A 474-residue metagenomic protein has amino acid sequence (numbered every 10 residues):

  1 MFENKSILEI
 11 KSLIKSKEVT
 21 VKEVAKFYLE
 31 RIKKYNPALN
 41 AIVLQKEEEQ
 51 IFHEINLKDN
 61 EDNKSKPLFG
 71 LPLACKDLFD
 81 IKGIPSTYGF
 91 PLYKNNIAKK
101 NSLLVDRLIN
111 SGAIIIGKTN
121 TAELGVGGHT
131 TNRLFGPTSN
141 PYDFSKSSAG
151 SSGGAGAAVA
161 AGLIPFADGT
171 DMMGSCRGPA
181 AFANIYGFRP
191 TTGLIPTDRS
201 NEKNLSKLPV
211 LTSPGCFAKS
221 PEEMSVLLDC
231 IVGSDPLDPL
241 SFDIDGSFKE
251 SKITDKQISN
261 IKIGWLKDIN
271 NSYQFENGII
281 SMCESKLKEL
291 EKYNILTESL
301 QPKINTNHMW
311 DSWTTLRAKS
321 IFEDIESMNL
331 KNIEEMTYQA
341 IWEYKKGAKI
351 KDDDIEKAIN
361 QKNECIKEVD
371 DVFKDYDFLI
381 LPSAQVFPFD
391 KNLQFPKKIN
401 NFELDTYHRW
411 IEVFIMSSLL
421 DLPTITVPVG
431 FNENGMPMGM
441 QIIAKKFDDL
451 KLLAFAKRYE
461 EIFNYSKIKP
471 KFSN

Functional and structural regions predicted by a protein language model:
M1-K46, Q50-H53, K292-N294, I468-N474: An N-terminal boundary/leader segment
L13, E368-D371, F402-V427: Small-aliphatic-rich amphipathic alpha-helix that forms the alpha element of a beta-alpha
E18-K26, K249, F275-P302, I325-E334 (+1 more regions): Acyltransferase
Y28, K76, L108, G136 (+3 more regions): Conserved hydrophobic/aromatic pocket- or pore-lining residues that grip, position, or stack substrates in active sites
K34, N110, A161, P165-L266 (+5 more regions): Structural helix-boundary/capping segments
P67-Y88, Q257-K267, T315-D370, P382-F387 (+2 more regions): Short helix-loop capping/hinge segments that flank enzyme active sites or metal/cofactor-binding pockets
L68-P214, L266-I269, S383-F402: Short glycine/serine-rich loop/turn segments
P91, S241, R317, K357 (+1 more regions): Short, surface-exposed loop/helix-turn segments at secondary-structure junctions that function as lids/hinges flanking
